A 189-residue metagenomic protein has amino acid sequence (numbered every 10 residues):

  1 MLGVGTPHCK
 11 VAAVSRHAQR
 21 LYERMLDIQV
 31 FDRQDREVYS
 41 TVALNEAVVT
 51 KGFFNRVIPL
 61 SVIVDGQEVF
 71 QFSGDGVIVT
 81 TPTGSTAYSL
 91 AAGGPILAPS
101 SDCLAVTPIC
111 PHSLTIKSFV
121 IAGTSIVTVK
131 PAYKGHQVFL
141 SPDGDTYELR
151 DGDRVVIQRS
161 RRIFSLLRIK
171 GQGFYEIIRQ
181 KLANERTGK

Functional and structural regions predicted by a protein language model:
M1-D75: Catalytic core of DAGKc-family lipid kinases
Y22-L26, A43-N45, R56-L60, D75-V77 (+5 more regions): A generic structural signal for short beta-strands and their flanking turns/coil linkers
V30-D32, T83-S85, C110, G135 (+1 more regions): Glycine-rich beta-alpha junction loops
F31, V49-T50, I63-D65, T80 (+3 more regions): Short beta-strand-to-turn element immediately C-terminal to the catalytic PLP-Schiff-base lysine in fold type I
E37-V42, I58-P59, V106, Q137-P142 (+1 more regions): Short, well-ordered strand-loop elements centered on a beta-strand within folded domains, enriched for acidic residues
V49, D65-E68, I116-K189: ATP/nucleoside-binding phosphotransfer catalytic cores, i.e., glycine-rich phosphate-binding loops
V62, G84, L140: Short aromatic-centered micro-motifs
Q71-D75, V79-T115: Gly/Ser/Thr-rich active-site loops/lids in small-molecule metabolic enzymes that frequently grip phosphoryl groups
